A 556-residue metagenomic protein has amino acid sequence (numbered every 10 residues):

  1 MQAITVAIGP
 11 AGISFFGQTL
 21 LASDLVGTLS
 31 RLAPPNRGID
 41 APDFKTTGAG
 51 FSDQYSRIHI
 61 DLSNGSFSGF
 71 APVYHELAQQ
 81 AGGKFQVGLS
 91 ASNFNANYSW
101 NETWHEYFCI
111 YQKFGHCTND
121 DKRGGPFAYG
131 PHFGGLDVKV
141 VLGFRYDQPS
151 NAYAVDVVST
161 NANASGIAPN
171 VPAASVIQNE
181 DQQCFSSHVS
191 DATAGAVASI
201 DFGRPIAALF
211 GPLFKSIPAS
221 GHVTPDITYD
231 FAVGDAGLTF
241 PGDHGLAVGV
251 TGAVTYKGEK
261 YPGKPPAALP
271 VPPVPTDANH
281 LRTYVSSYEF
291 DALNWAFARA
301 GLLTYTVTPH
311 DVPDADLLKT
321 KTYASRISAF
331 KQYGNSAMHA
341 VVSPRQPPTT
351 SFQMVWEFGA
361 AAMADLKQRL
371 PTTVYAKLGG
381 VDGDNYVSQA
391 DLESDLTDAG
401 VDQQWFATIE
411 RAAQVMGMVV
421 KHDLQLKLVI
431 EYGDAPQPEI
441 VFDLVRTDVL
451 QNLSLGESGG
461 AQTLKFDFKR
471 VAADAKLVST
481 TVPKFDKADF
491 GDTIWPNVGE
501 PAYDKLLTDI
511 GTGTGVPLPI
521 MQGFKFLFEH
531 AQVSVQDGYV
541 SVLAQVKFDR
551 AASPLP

Functional and structural regions predicted by a protein language model:
M1-N97, N151, S165-P556: Extended, low-charge, aliphatic-rich alpha-helical segments
I58, N97-I110, D120, P126 (+1 more regions): Eukaryotic N-terminal, low-complexity and coiled-coil-prone scaffolding/targeting segments of large membrane-traffic
A96-Y98, F133-Y153, A162-A164: Small-residue-rich
Y107, F114-G115, Q182: Extracellular secreted precursors and ectodomains with disulfide-bonded cysteine-rich loops/domains
G115-V140, D434-V449: Amphipathic hydrophobic-ligand
